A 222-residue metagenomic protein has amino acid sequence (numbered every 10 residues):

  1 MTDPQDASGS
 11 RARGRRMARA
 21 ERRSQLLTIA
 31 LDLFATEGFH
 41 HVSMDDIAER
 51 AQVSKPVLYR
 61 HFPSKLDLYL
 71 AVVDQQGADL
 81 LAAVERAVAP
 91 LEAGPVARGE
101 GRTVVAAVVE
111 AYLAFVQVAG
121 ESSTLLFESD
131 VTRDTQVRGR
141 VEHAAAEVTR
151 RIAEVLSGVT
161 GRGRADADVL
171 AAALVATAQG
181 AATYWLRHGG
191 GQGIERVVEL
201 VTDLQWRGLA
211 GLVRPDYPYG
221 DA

Functional and structural regions predicted by a protein language model:
M1-S10, A114, V118, R150-G158 (+2 more regions): C-terminal peripheral helix-coil segments that are non-catalytic and often amphipathic
R22, K65, V72, Q76 (+8 more regions): Hydrophobic/aromatic residues within well-ordered alpha-helical segments
R22-L31, I47, V72-V84, I152: Generic hydrophobic, amphipathic alpha-helix propensity
R23-S24, M44, L66, L70 (+5 more regions): Short, structured helix-loop boundary elements
Q25, I29, L33-D67, A71: Helix-turn-helix
D67, T103, A107, L113-A153 (+4 more regions): Short secondary-structure transition hinges
A71, E85-V118, L170-L174, V198: Hydrophobic alpha-helical connector segments
A78-L81, T135-T160, D168-A173, R196-R207: Amphipathic alpha-helical packing segments from all-alpha helical-bundle domains
